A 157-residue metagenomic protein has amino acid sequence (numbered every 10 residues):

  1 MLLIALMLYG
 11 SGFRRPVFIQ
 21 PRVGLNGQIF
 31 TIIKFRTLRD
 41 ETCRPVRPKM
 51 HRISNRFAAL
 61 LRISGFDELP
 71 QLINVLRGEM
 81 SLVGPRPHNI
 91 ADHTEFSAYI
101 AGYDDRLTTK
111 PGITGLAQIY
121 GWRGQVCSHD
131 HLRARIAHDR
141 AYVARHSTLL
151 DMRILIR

Functional and structural regions predicted by a protein language model:
M1-E41, N74, T148-R157: A hydrophobic, helix-centered structural microdomain
L2, P48-K110, L155: A short, structured surface patch at a secondary-structure boundary
I4, F18-I19, V46-R47, V83-P85 (+3 more regions): Short, hydrophobic secondary-structure boundary micro-motifs
I4-A5, Q71, Q118, R145: Generic hydrophobic alpha-helical membrane-span motif
Y9, L61, L76, Y142-V143: Hydrophobic residues in alpha-helical segments
R15-S54, T114-A137: Short, glycine-rich, amphipathic interfacial segments at transmembrane boundaries or analogous
E41-R44, L82, Y142: General structural signal for alpha-helix termini and helix-helix connectors
D104-R157: C-terminal terminal-structure detector
